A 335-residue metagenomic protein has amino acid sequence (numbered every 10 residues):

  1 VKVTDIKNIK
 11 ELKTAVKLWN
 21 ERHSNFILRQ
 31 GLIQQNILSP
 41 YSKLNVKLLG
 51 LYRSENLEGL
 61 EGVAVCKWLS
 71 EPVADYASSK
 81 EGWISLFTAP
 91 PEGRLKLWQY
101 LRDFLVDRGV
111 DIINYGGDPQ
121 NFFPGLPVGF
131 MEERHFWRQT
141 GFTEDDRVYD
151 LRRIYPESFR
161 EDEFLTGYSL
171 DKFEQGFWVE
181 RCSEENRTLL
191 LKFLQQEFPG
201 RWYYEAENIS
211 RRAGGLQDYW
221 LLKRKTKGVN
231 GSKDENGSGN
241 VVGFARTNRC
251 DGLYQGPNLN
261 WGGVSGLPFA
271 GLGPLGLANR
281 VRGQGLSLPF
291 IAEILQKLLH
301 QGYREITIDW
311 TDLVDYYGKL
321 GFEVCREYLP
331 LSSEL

Functional and structural regions predicted by a protein language model:
V1-K17, G176-L190: A short beta-loop-alpha structural element at the N-terminal edge of CoA-dependent acyl/N-acetyltransferase catalytic
R22, F26-L48, E61-D75, F198-K225 (+1 more regions): A conserved beta-strand-loop-helix scaffold within acyl/acetyltransferase catalytic domains
G59-G62, D146-Y149, V242-G243, R326: A structural microfeature
E81-R94, P119-N121, L272-G283: A short, internal acetyl-CoA/4′-phosphopantetheine-binding micro-motif in the GNAT/acyltransferase core
P90-E174, S332-S333: Acyl-donor-binding surface of acyltransferase catalytic domains
P91-V106, L277, G283-Q296, K319: Conserved acetyl-CoA-binding loop-helix of GNAT-fold acetyltransferases
I113-G116, L272, I306-D309: Conserved hydrophobic beta-strand within the GNAT/NAT acetyltransferase core sheet that lines the active-site cleft
W137, F142, Y316-G318, F322: Conserved active-site tyrosine of GNAT-family acetyltransferases
